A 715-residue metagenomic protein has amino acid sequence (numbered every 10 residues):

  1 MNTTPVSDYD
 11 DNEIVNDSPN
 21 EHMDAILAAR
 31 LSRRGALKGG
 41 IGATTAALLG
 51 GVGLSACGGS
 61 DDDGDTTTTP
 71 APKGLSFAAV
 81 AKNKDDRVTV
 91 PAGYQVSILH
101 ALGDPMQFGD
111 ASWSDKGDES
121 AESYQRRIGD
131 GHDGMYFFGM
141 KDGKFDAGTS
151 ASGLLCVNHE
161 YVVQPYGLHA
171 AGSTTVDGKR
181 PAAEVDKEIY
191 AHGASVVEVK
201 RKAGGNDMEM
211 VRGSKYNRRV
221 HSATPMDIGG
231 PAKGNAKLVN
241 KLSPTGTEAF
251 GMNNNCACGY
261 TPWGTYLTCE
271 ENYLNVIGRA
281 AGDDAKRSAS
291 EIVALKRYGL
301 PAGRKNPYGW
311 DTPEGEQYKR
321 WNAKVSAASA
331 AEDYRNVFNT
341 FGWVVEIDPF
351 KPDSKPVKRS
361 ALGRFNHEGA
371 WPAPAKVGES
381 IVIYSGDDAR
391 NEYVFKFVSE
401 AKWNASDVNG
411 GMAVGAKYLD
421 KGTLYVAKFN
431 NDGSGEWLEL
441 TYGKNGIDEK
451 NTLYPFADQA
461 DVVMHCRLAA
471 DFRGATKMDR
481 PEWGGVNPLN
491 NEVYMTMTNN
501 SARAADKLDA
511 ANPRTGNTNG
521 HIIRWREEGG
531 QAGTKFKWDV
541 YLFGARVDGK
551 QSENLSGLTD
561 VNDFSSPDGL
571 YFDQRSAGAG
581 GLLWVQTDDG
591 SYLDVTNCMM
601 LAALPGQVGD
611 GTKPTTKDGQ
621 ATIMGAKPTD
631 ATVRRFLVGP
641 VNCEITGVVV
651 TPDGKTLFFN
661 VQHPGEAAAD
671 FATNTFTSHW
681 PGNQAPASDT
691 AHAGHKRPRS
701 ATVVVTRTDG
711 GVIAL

Functional and structural regions predicted by a protein language model:
M1-L31, G35, A47: N-terminal secretory signal peptides
P19-M23, L27, G50-T69: Bacterial Sec-dependent N-terminal signal peptides
A29, G35-C57: N-terminal export signals
P72-N255, G259-P262, L267-I277, D284-K355 (+3 more regions): Long, well-ordered hydrophobic secondary-structure segments characteristic of membrane-embedded and membrane-proximal
H100-K116, V211-T247, G415-R473, K535-N562 (+1 more regions): Surface-exposed loop and turn segments in beta-propeller and other repeat-based domains that flank or scaffold
E122-G139, P244-A257, D471-W483, S556-F572 (+1 more regions): Signature of short aromatic-glycine-proline-rich micro-motifs recurring in repeat-based ectodomains
V199-D207, D348-P352, F397-D407, W525-T534 (+1 more regions): Short loop/turn segments immediately following beta-strands, especially the blade-tip and inter-blade linker loops
D560-A621: Loop/turn-rich, solvent-exposed surfaces of beta-rich toroidal or solenoidal domains
